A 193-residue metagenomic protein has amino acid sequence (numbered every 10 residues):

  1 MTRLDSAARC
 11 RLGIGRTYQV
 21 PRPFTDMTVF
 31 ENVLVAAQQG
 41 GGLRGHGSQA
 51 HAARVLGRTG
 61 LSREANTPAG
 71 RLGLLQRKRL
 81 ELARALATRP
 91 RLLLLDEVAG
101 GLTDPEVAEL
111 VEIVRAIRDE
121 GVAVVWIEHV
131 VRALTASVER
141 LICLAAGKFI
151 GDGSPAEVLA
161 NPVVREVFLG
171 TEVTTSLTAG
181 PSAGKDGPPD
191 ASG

Functional and structural regions predicted by a protein language model:
M1-D186, D190: Glycine-rich phosphate-binding loops of nucleotide-dependent enzymes
